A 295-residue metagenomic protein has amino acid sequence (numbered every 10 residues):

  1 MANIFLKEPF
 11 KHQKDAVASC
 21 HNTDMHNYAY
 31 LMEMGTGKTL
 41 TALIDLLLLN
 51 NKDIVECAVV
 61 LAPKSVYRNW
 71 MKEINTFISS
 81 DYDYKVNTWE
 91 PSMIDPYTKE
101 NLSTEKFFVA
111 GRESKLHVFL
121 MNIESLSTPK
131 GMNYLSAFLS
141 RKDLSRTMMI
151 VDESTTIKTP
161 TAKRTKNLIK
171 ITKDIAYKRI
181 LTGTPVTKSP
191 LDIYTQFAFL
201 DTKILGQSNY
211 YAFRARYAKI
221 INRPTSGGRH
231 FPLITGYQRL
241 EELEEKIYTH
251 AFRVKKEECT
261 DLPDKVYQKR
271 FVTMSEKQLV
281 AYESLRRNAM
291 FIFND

Functional and structural regions predicted by a protein language model:
M1-L31: Conserved pre-motif I regulatory segment
M25-D45: Walker A/P-loop
T39-T41, I54-T76, T187-D192: Conserved Walker A/P-loop ATP-binding site and its immediately adjacent core in helicase/helicase-like ATPase domains
C57, T147-M148, T165-K256: Conserved P-loop NTPase motor "coupling/switch" region that bridges the ATPase
V66-P96, K203: Conserved helix-turn-beta segment of the N-terminal RecA-like "Helicase ATP-binding" lobe in SF1/SF2 helicases
E100-V118, E124-S145: Conserved helix/coil segment N-terminal to the catalytic DExD/H
D152-E153: Walker B catalytic acidic pair
T249-D295: Inter-lobe connector of SF1/SF2 helicase motors
